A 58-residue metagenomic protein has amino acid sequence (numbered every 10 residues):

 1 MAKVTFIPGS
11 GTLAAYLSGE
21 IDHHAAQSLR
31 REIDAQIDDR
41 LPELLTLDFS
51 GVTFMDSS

Functional and structural regions predicted by a protein language model:
M1-Y16: Short beta-strand/loop segment at the start of cytosolic alpha/beta domains
E20-S58: Amphipathic alpha-helical interaction surfaces in cytosolic regulatory modules
